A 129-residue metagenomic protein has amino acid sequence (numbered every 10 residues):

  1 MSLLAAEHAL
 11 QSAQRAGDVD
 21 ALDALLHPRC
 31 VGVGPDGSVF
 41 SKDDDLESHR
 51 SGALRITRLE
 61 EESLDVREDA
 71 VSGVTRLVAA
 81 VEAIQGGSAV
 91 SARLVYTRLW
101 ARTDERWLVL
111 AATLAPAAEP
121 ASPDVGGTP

Functional and structural regions predicted by a protein language model:
M1-D23, V31-P129: A beta-strand edge to alpha-helix "cap/lid" segment located at domain peripheries
H27: ATP/adenylate-binding site constellation spanning eukaryotic-like Ser/Thr protein kinases, ABC-transporter
